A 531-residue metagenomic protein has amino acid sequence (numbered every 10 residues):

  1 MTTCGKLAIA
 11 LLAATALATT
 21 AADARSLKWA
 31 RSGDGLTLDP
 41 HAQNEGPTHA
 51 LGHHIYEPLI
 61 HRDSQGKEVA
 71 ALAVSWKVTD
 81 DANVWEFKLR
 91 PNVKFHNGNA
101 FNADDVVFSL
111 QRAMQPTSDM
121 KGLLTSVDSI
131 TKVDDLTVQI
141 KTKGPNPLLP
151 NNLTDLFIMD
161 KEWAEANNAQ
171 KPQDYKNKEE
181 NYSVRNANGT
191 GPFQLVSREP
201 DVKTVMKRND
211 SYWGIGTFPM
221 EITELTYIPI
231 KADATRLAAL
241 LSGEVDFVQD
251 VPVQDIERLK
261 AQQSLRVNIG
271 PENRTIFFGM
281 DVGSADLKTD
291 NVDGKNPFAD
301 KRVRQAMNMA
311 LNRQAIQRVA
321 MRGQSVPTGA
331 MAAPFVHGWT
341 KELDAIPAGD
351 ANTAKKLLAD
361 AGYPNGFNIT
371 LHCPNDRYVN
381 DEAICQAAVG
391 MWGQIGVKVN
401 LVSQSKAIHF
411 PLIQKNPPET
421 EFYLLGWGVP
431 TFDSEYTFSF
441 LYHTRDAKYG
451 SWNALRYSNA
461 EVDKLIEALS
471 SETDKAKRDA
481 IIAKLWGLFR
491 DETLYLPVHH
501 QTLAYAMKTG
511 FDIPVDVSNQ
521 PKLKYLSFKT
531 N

Functional and structural regions predicted by a protein language model:
W29, G98, Q263-V267, L371 (+4 more regions): Periplasmic binding protein-like
A30-D80, Q111, N188-T190: N-terminal lobe/hinge region of extracytoplasmic solute-binding protein
G122-P172: Surface-exposed binding/hinge segments that line and control ligand-binding clefts or catalytic entry sites
L156-M220, T226, N352, K356: Gly/Pro-rich hinge or "lid" segments in bacterial periplasmic/extracellular proteins
N181, S211-R258, K301, K398: Ligand-site clamp/hinge motif
F193, M309, V326-D360, R377-D381: Structural transition elements
R302-Q305, M309, Q317, K398-H409 (+2 more regions): Extracytoplasmic/peripheral linker and loop segments enriched in polar/acidic and small residues with frequent Thr/Pro
Y505-N531: Long beta-strand-rich cores associated with HINT superfamily self-processing modules
